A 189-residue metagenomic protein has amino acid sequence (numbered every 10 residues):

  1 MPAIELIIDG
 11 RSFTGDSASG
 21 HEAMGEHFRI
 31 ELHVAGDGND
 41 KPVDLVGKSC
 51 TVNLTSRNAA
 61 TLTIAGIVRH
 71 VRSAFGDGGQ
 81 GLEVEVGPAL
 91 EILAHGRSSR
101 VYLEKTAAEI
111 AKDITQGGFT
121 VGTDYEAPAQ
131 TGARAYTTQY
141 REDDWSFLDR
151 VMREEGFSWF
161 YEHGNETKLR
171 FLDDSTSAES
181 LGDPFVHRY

Functional and structural regions predicted by a protein language model:
M1-Y189: Amphipathic alpha-helical and helix-coil boundary elements used as assembly and membrane-proximal scaffolds
